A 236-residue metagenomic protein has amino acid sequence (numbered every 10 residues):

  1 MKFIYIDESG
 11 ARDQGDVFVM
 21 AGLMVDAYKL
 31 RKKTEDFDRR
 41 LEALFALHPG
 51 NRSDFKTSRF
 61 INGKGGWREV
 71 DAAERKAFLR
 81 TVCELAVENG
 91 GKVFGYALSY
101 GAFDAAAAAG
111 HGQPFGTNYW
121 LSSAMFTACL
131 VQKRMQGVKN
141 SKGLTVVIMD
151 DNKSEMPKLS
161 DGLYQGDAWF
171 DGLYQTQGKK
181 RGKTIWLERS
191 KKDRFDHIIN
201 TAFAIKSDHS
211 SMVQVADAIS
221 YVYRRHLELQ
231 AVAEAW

Functional and structural regions predicted by a protein language model:
M1-W236: Phosphate-ester processing/binding pockets and catalytic centers
